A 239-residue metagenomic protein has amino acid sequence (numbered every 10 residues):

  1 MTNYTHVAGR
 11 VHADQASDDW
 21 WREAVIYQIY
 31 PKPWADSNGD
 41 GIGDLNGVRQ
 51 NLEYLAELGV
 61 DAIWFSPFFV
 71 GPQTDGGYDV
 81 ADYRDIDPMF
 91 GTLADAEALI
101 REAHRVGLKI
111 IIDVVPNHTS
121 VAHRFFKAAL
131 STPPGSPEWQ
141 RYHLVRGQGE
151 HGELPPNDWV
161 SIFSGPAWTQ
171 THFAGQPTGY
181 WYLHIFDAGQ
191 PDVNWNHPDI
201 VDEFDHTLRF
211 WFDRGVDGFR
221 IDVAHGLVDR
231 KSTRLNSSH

Functional and structural regions predicted by a protein language model:
T2-D205, R209, D213, H225-R234: Acidic/aromatic-lined carbohydrate-recognition and catalytic surfaces of CAZymes acting on diverse glycans
D217: Receiver (REC) domain switch/active-site residues of two-component response regulators
L235-H239: Short "domain-exit" segments at the C-terminal end of structured domains
